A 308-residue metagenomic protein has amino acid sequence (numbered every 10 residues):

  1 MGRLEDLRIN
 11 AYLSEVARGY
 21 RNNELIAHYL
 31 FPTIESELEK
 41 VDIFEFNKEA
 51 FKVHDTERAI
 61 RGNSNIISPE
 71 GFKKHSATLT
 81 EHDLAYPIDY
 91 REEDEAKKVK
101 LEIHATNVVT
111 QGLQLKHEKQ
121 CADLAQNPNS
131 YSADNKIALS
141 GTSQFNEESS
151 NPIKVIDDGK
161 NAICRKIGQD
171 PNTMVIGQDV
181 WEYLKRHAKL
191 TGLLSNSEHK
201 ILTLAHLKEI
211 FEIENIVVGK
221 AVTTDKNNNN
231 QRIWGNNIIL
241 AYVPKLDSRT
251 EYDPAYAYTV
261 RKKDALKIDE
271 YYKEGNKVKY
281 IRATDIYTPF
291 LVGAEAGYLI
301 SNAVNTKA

Functional and structural regions predicted by a protein language model:
M1-A59, K73-H82, D94, S140-N151 (+1 more regions): Sequence/fold signature of self-assembling virion shell proteins
I60-I67: Hydrophobic, aromatic-lined core segments that form the binding pocket/scaffold for planar heteroaromatic ligands
E70: Conserved alpha/beta core surface patches that mediate binding of polyanionic ligands
D83-P87: Short amphipathic alpha-helix starts
D89-D170, Q178-L193, T306-A308: Alpha-helical scaffold segments that mediate packing/assembly in large oligomeric complexes
T173-G177, V217-G219: A structural signal for short, well-ordered beta-strand segments and their strand-loop junctions that often border
